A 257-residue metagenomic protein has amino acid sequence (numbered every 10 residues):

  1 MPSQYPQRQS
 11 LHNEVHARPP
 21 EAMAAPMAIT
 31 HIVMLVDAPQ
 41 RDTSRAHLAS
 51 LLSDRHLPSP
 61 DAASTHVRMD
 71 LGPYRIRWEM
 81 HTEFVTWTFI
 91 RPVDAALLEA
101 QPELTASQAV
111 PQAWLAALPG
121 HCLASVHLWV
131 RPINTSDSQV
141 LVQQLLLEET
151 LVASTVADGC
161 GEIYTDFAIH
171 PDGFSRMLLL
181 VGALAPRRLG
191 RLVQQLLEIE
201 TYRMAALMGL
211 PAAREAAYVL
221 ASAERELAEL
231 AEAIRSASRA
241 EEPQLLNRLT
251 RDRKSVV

Functional and structural regions predicted by a protein language model:
M1-A124, W129: N-terminal pre-transmembrane cytosolic regions of membrane proteins
E79, I90-N247: Extended alpha-helical interaction modules
V256: Conserved small/polar residues in nucleotide/adenosyl-binding loops
